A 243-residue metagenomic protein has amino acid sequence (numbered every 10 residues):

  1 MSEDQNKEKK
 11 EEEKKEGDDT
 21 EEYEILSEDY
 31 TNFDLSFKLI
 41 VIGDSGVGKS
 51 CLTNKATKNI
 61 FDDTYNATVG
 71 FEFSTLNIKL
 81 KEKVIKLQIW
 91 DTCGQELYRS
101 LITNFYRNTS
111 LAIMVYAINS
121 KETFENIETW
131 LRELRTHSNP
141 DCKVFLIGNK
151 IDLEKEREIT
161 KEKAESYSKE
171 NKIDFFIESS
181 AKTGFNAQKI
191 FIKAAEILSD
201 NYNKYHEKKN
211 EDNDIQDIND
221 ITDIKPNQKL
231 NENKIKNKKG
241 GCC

Functional and structural regions predicted by a protein language model:
M1-G46, S50, T57, L80-V84 (+1 more regions): Conserved P-loop small GTPase signature centered on TRAFAC-class small GTPases
T57-V84: Switch I (effector-binding) loop of TRAFAC-class P-loop GTPase G-domains
S74, R99-N104: Conserved alpha-helical scaffold flanking the Walker A/P-loop in AAA+ ATPase domains
I78, I89-W90, I113-A117, L146-N149: Conserved beta-strand segments of the P-loop GTPase G domain that flank and frequently precede/overlap
K79-E82, T103-N108, R135-P140: Conserved catalytic network of the ASCE P-loop NTPase/AAA+ motor domain
I85-S100: Switch II (G3) loop of P-loop NTPases
T109-E128, S138-D141, I151-E158, K182: Conserved Switch II/interswitch segment of TRAFAC-class P-loop GTPases
E128-R132, E165: Generic structural signal for well-ordered alpha-helices, preferentially at hydrophobic/aromatic core positions
